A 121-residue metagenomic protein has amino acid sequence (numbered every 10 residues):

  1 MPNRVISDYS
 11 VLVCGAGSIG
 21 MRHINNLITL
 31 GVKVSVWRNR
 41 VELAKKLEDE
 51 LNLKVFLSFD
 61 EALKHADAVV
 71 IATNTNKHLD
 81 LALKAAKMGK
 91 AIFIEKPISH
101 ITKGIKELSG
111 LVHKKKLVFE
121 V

Functional and structural regions predicted by a protein language model:
M1-L51: N-terminal Rossmann-like dinucleotide-binding module
V34, V55, I92, V118-F119: Hydrophobic beta-strand scaffold residues
L51-L111: Beta-loop-alpha module in the N-terminal Rossmann-like domain of NAD(P)-dependent dehydrogenases, especially those
E107-V121: Rossmann-fold dehydrogenase core element
